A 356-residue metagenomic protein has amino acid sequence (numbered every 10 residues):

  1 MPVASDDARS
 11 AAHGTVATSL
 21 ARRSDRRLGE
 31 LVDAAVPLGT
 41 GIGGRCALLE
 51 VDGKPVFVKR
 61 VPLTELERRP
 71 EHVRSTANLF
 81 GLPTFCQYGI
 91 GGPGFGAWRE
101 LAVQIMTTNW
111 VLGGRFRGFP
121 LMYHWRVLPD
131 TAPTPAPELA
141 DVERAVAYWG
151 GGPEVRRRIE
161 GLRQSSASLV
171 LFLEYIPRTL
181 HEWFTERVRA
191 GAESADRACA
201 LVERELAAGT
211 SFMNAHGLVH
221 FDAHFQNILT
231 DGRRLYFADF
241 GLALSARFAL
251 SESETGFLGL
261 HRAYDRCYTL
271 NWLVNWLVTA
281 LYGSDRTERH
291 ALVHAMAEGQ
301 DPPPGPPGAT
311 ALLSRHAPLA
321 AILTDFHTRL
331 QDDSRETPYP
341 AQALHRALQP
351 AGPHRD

Functional and structural regions predicted by a protein language model:
M1-G39: Juxta-kinase regulatory segment immediately upstream of eukaryotic protein kinase catalytic domains
L31-L171: Conserved ATP-binding subdomain of kinase catalytic cores across diverse folds
L63, L128, R178, D231 (+1 more regions): Activation segment
E65, T108-L112, G217, L273 (+1 more regions): A generic secondary-structure signal for well-formed alpha-helical elements
L128-H216, A246-A249, G256-G259, A263 (+3 more regions): ATP-dependent phospho-/nucleotidyl transfer catalytic cores
A215-F225, T230: Catalytic-loop of the protein kinase fold
Y236-A343, A347: C-lobe/activation-segment region of protein kinase-like
H290, P350, H354-R355: Extended, compositionally biased alpha-helical segments that mediate assembly or anchoring
